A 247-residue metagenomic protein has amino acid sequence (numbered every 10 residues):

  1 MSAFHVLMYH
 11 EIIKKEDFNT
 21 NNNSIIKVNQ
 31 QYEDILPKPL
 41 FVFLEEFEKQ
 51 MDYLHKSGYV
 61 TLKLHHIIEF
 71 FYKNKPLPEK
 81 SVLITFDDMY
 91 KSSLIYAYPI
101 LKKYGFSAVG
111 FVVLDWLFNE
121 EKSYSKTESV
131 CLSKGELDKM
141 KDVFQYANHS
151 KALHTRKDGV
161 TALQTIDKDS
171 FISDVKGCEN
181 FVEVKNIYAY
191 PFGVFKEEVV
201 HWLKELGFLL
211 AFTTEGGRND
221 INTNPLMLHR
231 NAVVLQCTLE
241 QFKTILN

Functional and structural regions predicted by a protein language model:
M1, V6, T20: N-terminal carbohydrate-binding accessory modules
A3-F4, I13-E16, Y32-V143: Active-site beta->alpha N-cap acidic-glycine motif
L7-I13, Q31, K80-V82, K102-K196 (+1 more regions): Metal-dependent polysaccharide deacetylase catalytic core of the NodB/CE4 family, i.e., the active-site-bearing domain
H10-E11, D17, N22: Aromatic/acidic polysaccharide-binding cleft in carbohydrate-active enzymes
N21-D34: Active-site gating loops and adjacent loop-to-helix segments of metal-dependent hydrolytic enzymes
P39-N74, V200, K204-N247: C-terminal domain-boundary segment and adjacent tail
F86-D87, N148, T214: Active-site flanking residues adjacent to catalytic metal/cofactor-binding acidic residues
S93-L94, K196-V200: Short, well-ordered alpha-helical microsegments
